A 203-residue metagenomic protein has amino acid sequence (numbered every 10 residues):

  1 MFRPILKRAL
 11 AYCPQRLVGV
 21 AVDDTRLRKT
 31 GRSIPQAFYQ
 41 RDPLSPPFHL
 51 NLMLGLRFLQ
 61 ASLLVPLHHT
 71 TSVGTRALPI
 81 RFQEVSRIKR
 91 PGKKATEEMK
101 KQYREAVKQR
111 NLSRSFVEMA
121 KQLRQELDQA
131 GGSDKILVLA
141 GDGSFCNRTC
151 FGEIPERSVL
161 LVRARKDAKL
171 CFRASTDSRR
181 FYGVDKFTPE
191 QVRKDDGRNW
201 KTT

Functional and structural regions predicted by a protein language model:
M1-R90, D195, N199-T203: Active-site-proximal, Lys/Arg-enriched surface segment that forms a nucleic-acid-binding/basic interface patch
A95-T203: An internal, acidic/charged active-site-proximal segment that coordinates divalent cations and/or engages
